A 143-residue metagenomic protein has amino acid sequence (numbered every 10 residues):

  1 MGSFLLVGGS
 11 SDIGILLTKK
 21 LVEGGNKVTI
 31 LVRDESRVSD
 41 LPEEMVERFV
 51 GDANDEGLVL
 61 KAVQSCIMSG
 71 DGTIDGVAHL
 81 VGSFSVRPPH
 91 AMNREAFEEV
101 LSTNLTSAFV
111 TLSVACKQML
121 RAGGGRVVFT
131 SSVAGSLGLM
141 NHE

Functional and structural regions predicted by a protein language model:
S10, T18: N-terminal Rossmann NAD(P)H-binding glycine-rich loop of SDR-like oxidoreductase domains
E43-G57: Rossmann-fold cofactor-recognition segment
A78-V86: Conserved NAD(P)H cofactor-binding loop of Rossmann-fold oxidoreductase domains
P88-P89, A96-L101: Substrate-binding pocket helix/loop in short-chain dehydrogenase/reductase
M92, G138-E143: Active-site loop-to-helix junction immediately N-terminal to the catalytic Tyr of the SDR YXXXK motif in Rossmann-fold
L112-S113: A short, exposed helix-loop element centered on a Lys and neighboring polar residues
S132: Residue(s) in the substrate-gating loop at a strand-loop-helix junction that position the organic substrate next
